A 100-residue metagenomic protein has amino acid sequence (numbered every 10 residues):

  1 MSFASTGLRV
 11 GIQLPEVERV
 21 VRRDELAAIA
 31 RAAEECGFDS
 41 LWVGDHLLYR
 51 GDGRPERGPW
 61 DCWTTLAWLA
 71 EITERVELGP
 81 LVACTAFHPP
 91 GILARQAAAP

Functional and structural regions predicted by a protein language model:
M1-I72: N-terminal beta1-alpha1-beta2 module of alpha/beta enzyme domains
V20-A28, A86-A99: Glycine-rich anion/phosphate-binding loops
L48, P80-A83: Loop-to-helix entry region of an early transmembrane alpha helix in multi-pass inner-membrane enzymes
R54-R57, A83-H88: Glycine-rich "substrate-gating" loop/helix at the edge of Rossmann-like oxidoreductase active sites
T73-L81: Conserved catalytic cysteine-centered active-site region of acyl-thioester-dependent Claisen-condensing enzymes
